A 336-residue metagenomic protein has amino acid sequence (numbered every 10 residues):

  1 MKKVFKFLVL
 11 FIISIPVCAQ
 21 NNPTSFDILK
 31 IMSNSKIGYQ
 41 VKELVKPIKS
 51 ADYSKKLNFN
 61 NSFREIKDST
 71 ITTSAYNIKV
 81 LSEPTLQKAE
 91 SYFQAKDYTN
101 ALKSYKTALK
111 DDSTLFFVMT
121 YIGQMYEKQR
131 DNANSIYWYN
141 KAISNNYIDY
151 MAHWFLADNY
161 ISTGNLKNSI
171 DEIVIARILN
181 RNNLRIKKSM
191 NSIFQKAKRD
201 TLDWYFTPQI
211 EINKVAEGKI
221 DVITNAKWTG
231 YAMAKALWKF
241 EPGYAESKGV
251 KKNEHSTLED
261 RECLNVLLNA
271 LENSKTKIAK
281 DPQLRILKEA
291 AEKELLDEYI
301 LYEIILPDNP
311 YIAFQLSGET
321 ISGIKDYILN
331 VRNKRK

Functional and structural regions predicted by a protein language model:
S82, F116-F117, Y150-M151, L184: Helix-start (N-cap) detector for alpha-helical repeat units in TPR-like alpha-solenoids, especially tetratricopeptide
N168, I193-K219: Alpha-helical linker/edge segments of TPR/alpha-solenoid repeat scaffolds and analogous pre-/post-domain helices
